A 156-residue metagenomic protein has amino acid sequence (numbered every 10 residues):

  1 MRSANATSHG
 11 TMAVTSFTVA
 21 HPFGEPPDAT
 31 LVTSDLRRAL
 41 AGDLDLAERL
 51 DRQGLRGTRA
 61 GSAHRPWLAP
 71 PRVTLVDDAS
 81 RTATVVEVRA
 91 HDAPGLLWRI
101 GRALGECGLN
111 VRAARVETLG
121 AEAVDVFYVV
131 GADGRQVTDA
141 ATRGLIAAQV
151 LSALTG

Functional and structural regions predicted by a protein language model:
M1-G156: Non-catalytic interaction/regulatory segments
